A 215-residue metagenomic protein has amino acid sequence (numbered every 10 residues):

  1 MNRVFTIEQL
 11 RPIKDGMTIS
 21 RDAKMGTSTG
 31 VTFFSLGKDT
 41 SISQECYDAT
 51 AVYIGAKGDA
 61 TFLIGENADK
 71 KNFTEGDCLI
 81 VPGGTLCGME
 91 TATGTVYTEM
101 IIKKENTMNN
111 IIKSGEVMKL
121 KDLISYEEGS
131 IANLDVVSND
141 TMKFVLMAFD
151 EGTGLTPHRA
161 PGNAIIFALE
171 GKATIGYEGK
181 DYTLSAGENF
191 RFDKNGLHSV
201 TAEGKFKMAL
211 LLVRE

Functional and structural regions predicted by a protein language model:
M1-G30, T74-E75, G94-V96, I101-T141: A short, N-terminal "cap"/entry segment at the start of jelly-roll beta-barrel domains of the cupin/DSBH fold
M1-T85: Ordered, small/hydrophobic-rich secondary-structure cores
G16-I19, G30-Y47, G129-A132, K143-A160 (+1 more regions): Conserved short histidine dyad/triad with adjacent acidic residue
S35, C46-F62, M147-D150, R159-T174: Short, conserved beta-strand element in jelly-roll/cupin
A56-K57, T93, L169-E170, S185-A186 (+1 more regions): A cytosolic small-molecule/anion-sensing beta-strand core signal
N67-G83, E178-N195: Short acidic-glycine-tyrosine-enriched beta hairpin
G83-T107, K194-E215: Ligand-binding loop in jelly-roll beta-barrel domains
I112-E170, E178-G179: Conserved small-residue-rich
